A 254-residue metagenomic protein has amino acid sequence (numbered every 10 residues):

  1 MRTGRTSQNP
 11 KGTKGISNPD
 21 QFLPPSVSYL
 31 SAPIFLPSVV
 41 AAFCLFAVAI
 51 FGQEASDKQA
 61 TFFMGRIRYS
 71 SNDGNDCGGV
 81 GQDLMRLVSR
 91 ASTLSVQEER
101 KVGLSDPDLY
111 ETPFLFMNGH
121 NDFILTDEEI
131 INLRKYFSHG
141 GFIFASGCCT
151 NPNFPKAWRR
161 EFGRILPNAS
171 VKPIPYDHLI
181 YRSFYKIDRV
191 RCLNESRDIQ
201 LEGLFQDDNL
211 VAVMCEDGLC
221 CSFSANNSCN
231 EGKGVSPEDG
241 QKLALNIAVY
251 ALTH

Functional and structural regions predicted by a protein language model:
T3-C44: Short, low-complexity, charge-dense intrinsically disordered segments
F43-Q53: Hydrophobic h-region of N-terminal signal peptides that target proteins for export in Gram-negative bacteria
G52-F114, H120-N121, L219-C221, N226-H254: Aromatic-Pro/Gly-enriched surface loop or interdomain linker that acts as a lid/target-recognition segment
F62, Y110-F114, S138-F142, A169 (+1 more regions): Loop/turn elements at helix/coil->beta-strand transitions in domains of secreted/extracellular proteins
F63, N72, P152-N226, K233-L245: An acidic, glycine-rich "communication" segment
M64, F114-P155: Short alpha-beta junction capping motif
G78-M85, I130, R134, P155 (+2 more regions): Extracytoplasmic/secreted envelope proteins and their assembly/folding machinery, especially bacterial periplasmic
Q97-L104, T126-N132, S196-Q200: Alpha-helical scaffolding within the catalytic cores of extracellular/periplasmic polymer-degrading hydrolases
